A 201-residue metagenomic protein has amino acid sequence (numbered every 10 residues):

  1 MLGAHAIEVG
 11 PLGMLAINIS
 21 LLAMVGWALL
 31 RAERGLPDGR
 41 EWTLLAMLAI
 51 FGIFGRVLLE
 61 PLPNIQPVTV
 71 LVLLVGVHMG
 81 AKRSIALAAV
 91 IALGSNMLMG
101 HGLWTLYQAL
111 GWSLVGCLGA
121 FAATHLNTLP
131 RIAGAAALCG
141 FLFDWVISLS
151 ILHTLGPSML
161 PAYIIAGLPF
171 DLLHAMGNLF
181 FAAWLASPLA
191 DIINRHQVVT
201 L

Functional and structural regions predicted by a protein language model:
M1-I19, T105-A109, F121, H125-L201: Membrane-embedded alpha-helical hairpins and interfacial helices in multi-pass inner-membrane proteins
L2-L74: Hydrophobic transmembrane alpha-helices
P37-L45, G80-S84, I132-A133: Membrane-interfacial loop-to-transmembrane alpha-helix junctions, especially the N-terminal start
L45-F51, G76-H78, C139-V146: Small-residue-rich segments of transmembrane alpha-helices in multi-pass membrane proteins, especially helix faces
L48, S84-S95, R131-F141: Central hydrophobic cores of alpha-helical transmembrane segments in multi-pass integral membrane proteins
I53-Q66, A89-A123, L155: Interfacial aromatic-anchored transmembrane helix boundaries in multi-pass membrane proteins
V68-S84, L118-A123: Generic transmembrane alpha-helix motif of multi-pass integral membrane proteins
T69, L73, A109-G116, L179 (+1 more regions): Alpha-helical transmembrane segments of multi-pass membrane proteins
